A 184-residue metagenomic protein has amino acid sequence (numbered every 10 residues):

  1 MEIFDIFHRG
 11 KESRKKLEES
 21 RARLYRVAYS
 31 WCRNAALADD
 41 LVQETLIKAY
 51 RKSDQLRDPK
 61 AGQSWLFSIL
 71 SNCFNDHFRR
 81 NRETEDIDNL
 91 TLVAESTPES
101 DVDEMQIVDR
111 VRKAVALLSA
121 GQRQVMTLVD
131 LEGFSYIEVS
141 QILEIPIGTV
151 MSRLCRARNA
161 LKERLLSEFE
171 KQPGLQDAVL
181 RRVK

Functional and structural regions predicted by a protein language model:
E2-R26, A36-D39, Y50: A short, charge-rich alpha-helical start-of-domain segment used by transcription regulators
I3-I6, D76, T84-V108, S135 (+1 more regions): Internal acidic/polar
S13-K15, R110-L118: Short amphipathic alpha-helical boundary/capping segments
R26, D40-I47, R51, K60-N72: Structural recognition of an alpha-helix C-terminal capping motif at a helix-to-coil junction
A36, I137, G148-M151: Residues within helix-turn-helix
D54-R57, S68-D88, E104, S167: Arg/Lys-rich amphipathic alpha helix in sigma70-family domain 2
V125-V129: A short pre-motif secondary-structure segment
L143-S167: DNA-recognition helix of helix-turn-helix
